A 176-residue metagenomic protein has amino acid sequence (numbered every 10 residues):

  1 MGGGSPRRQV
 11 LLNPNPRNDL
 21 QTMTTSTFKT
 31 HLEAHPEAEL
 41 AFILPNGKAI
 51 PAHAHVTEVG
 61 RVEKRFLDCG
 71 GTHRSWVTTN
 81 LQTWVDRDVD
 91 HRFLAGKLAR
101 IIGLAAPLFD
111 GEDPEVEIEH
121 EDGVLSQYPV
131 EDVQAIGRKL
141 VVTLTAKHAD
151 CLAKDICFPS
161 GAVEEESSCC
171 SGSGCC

Functional and structural regions predicted by a protein language model:
G2-T22: Short, Lys/Arg-enriched N-terminal segments with co-localized hydrophobic residues within the first ~10-30 amino acids
Q21-P51: N-terminal, charge-rich interaction modules
P51-H53, R74-T78, G111-D113: Short connector loops at helix/strand junctions that flank enzyme active sites, especially segments positioning acidic
P51-T72: Short, solvent-exposed beta-alpha or beta-beta edge segments that form flexible loop/patches at the rim of ligand
S75-D88: Short glycine-rich, basic-tinged beta-strand/loop micro-motifs
V89-A95: Short, conserved charged micro-motifs
R100-D155: Helix-rich interaction surfaces within compact, conserved domain-sized segments that mediate assembly or partner
H148-C176: Cysteine-cluster motifs in flexible loop/terminal segments that predominantly coordinate metals
